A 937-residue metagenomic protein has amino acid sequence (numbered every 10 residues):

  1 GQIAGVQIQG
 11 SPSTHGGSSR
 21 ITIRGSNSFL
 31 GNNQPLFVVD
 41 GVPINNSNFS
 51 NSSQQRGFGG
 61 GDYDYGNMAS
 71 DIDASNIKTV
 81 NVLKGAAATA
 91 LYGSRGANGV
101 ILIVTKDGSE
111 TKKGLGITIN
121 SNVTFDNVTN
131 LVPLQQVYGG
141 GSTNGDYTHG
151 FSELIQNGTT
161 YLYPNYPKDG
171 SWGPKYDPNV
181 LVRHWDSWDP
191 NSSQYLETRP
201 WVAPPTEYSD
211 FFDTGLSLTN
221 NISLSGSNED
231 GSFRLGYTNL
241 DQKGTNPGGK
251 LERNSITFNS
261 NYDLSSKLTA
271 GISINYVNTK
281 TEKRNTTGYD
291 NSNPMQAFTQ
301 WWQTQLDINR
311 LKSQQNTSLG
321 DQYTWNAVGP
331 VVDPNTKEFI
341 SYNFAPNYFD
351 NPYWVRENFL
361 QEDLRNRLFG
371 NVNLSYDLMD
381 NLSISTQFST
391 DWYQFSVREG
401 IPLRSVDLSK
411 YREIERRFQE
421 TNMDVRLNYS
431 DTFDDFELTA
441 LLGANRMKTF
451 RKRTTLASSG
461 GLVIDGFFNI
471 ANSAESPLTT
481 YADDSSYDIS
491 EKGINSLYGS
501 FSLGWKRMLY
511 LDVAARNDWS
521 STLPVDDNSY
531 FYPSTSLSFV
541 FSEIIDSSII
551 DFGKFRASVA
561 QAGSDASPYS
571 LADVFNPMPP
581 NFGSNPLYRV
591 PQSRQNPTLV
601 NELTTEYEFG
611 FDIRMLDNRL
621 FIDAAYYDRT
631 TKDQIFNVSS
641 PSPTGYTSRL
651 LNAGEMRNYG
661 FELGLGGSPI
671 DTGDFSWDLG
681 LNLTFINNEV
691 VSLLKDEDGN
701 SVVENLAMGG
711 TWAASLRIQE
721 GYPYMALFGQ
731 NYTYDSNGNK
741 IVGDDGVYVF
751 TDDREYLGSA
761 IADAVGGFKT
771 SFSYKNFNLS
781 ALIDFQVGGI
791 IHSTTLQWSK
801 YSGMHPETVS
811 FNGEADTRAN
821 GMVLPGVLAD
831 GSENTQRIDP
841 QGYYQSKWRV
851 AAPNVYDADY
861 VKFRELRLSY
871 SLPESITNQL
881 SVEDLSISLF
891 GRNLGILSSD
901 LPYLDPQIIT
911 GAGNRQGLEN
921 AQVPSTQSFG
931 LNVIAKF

Functional and structural regions predicted by a protein language model:
Q2, T14-H15, S19, F29-P35 (+9 more regions): Residues embedded in well-ordered regular secondary structure
Q2-N51, K78-T79, T89-S109, G803: Extracytoplasmic beta-strand/coil segments of soluble accessory domains associated with Gram-negative outer-membrane
G5-Q7, S28-L30, I44-N46, A86-L91 (+11 more regions): Short beta-strands and strand-coil junctions in structured, solvent-facing domains, enriched
S13, F49-N51, R56-G108, K112 (+14 more regions): Outer-membrane beta-barrel proteins
Q34, R253, N259-L268, S273-N278 (+4 more regions): Extracellular/periplasmic, surface-exposed regions of secreted and cell-surface proteins
V132, Q136-W188, V277-S341, R446-N469 (+4 more regions): A surface-exposed, glycine/aromatic-enriched loop/edge motif typical of exported proteins
G150, N191-T198, Y208, G583-Q592 (+6 more regions): Surface-exposed, extracytoplasmic segments of Gram-negative outer-membrane nutrient-acquisition systems
